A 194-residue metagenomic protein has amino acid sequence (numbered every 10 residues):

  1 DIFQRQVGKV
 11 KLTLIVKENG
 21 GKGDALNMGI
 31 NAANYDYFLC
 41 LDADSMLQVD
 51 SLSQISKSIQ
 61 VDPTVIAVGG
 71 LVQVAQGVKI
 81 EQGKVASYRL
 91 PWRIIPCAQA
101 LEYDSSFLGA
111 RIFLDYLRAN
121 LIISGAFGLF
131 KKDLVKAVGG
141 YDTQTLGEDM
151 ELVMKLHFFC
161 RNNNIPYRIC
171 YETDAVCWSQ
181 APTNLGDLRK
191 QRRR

Functional and structural regions predicted by a protein language model:
F3-K9, E18-A25, Y35, V49-T145 (+3 more regions): Long helical/loop segments within the catalytic core of UDP-sugar-dependent glycosyltransferases, especially the large
L14-I15, A67, I169: Conserved beta-strand scaffold positions in the cores of enzyme catalytic domains, especially in NTP/NDP-utilizing
F38: Short aromatic/hydrophobic "clamp" motif used to bind/position activated sugar donors
L41-A43: Catalytic metal- and UDP-sugar-binding loop of GT-A-like glycosyltransferases, i.e., residues flanking the conserved
L134-A137, T145-C170: A short, conserved alpha-helix in the catalytic core of glycosyltransferases
Y167-D187: Active-site donor/metal-binding and catalytic loop motifs of nucleotide-sugar-dependent glycosylation enzymes
I169, R193-R194: Non-cytosolic juxtamembrane linkers/loops that tether extracellular or periplasmic domains to nearby transmembrane
